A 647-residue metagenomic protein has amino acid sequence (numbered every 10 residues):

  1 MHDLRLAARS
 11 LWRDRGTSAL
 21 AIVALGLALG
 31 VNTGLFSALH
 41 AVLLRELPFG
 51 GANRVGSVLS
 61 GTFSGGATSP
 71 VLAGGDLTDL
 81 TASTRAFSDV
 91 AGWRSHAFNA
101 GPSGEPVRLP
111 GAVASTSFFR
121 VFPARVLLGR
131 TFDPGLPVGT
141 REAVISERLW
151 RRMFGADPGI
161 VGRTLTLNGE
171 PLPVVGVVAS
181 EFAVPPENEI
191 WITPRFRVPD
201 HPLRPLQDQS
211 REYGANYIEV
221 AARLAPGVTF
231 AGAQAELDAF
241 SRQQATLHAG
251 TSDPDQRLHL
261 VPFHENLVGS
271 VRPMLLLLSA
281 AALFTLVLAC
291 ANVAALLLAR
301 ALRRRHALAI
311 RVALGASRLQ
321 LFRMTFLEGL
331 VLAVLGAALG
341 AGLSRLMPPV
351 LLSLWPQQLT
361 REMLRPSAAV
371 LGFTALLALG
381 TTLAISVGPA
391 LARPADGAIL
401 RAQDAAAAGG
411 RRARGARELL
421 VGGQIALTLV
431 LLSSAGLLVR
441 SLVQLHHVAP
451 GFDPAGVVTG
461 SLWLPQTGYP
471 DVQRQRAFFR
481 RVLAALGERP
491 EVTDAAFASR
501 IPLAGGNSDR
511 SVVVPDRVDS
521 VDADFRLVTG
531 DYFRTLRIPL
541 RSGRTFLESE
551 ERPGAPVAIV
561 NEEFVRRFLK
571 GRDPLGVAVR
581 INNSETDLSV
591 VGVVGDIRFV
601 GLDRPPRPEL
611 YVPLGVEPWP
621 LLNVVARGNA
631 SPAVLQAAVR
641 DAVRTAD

Functional and structural regions predicted by a protein language model:
M1-A19, F263-V268, L296-R323, L327 (+1 more regions): Alpha-helical transmembrane segments of integral membrane proteins
A28-G30, A313-S317, G336-G340, S344 (+1 more regions): A short glycine-centered flexible hinge/capping loop motif at secondary-structure junctions
F36, V331-L352, L432-A435: Hydrophobic alpha-helical transmembrane segments that constitute the membrane-spanning cores of multi-pass membrane
L47-A97, Y213-A221, E236, V261 (+2 more regions): Membrane-proximal extracellular/periplasmic loop immediately following the first transmembrane helix
T62-T68, S103, P110, R223 (+7 more regions): Acyl-group handling in specialized metabolite and lipid biosynthesis
G111-F132, R141-P273, P349, S434 (+3 more regions): Mid-to-C-terminal secondary-structure elements that act as membrane-proximal/extracytoplasmic interface segments
V268-T285, A369-F373: N-terminal membrane-entry
